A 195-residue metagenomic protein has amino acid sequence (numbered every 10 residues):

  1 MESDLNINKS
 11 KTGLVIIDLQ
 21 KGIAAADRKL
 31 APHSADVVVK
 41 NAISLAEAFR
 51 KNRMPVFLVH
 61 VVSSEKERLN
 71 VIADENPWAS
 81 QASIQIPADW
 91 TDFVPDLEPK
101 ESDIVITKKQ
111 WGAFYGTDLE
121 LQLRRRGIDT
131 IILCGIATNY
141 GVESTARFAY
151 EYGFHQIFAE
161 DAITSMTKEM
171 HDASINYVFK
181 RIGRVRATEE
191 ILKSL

Functional and structural regions predicted by a protein language model:
M1-K100, L195: Active-site acidic carboxylates
K51-M54, G127, G153: Glycine-centered short loops/turns at secondary-structure junctions
P87-G135: Internal catalytic-core helix/loop-beta-alpha segment that presents or stabilizes conserved functional determinants
I132-I136, H155-K168: A short glycine-rich beta-strand->turn/loop micro-motif centered on a GG-aromatic cluster
V142-Y152: Short Gly/Thr/Asp-enriched flexible loops that form oxyanion-binding sites at enzyme active sites
M166-F179: Active-site-proximal loop->helix
I182-L195: A charged, well-structured terminal subsegment
